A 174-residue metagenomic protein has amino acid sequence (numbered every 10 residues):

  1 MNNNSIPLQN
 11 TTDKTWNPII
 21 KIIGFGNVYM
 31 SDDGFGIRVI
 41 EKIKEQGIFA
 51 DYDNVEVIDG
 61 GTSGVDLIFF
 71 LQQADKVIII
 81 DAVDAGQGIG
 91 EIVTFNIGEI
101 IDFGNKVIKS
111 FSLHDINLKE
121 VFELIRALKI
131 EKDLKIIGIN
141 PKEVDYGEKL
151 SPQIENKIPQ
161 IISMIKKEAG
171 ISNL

Functional and structural regions predicted by a protein language model:
N2-E131, I136-P141, E148-Q160, M164-L174: N-terminal catalytic or cofactor-binding beta/alpha core of small enzyme domains
